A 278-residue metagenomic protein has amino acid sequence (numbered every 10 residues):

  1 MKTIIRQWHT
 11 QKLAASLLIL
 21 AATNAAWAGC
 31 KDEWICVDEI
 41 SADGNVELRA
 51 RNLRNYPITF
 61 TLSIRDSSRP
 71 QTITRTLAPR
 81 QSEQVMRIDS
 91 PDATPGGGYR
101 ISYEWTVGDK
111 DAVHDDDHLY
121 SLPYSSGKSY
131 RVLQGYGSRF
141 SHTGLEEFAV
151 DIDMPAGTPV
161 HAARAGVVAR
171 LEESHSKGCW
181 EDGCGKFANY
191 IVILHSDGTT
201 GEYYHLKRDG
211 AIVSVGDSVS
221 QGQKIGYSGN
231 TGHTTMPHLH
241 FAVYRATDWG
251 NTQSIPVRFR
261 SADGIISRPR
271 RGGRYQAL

Functional and structural regions predicted by a protein language model:
K2-A14: Bacterial N-terminal signal peptides that target proteins for export
A22-A25: N-terminal signal peptide c-region/cleavage motif recognized by signal peptidases
R49-Y56: Asparagine-centered strand-capping/turn motif at beta-strand->loop junctions
Y56-I64, A162: Short, hydrophobic/aromatic beta-strand segments
A78-P79, E83-F187: Surface-exposed, glycine-biased beta-strand/turn segments
H118-S126, L133, E181, A211-S220 (+1 more regions): Acidic, glycine-rich catalytic/binding loops that coordinate metals and/or anionic ligands
P159-R170, I212-S228: Short, well-structured beta-strand-loop connectors
A163-R208, I212, P237: Zn2+-dependent peptidoglycan hydrolase active-site motif and core
